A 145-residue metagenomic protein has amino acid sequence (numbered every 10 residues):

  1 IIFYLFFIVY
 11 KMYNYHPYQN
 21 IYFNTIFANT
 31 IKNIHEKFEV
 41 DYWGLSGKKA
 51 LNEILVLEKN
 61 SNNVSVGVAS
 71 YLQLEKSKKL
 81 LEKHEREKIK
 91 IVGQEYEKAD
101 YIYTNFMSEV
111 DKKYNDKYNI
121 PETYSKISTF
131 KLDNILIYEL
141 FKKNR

Functional and structural regions predicted by a protein language model:
Y4-E53, Y71-E75: Membrane-proximal, lumen/periplasm-facing interface regions of secretory-pathway glyco- and lipid-modifying enzymes
L55-E58, F106: Sec/Tat-exported extracytoplasmic proteins
L57-Y71: Short hydrophobic beta-strand segments
G67-L72, T104-S108: Structural motif
L72-S77, V110-K113: Short catalytic/ligand-binding loop motif for oxyanion handling, primarily in non-cytosolic enzymes, centered on
E85-R145: Aromatic/acidic, Gly/Pro-rich catalytic loop(s) in extracytoplasmic/lumenal soluble domains of multi-pass membrane
